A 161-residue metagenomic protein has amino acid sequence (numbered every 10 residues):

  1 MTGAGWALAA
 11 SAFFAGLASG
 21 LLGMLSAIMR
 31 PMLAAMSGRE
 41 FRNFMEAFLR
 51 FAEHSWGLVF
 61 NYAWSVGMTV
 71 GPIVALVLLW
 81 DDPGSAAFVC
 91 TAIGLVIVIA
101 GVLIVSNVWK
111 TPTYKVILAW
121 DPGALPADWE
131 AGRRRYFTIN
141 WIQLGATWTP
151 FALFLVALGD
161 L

Functional and structural regions predicted by a protein language model:
M1-L8, H54-L58, Y62, S85-A92 (+2 more regions): Membrane-water interface of alpha-helical transmembrane segments
T2-G16, V77-A100: Interfacial segments of alpha-helical transmembrane regions
W6, G16-S65, D121-R133: Interfacial loop at the N-terminal end of multi-pass membrane proteins
S26-A35, A100-P122: Inner-leaflet juxtamembrane helices
M29, M45, L49, V66-D82 (+1 more regions): Membrane-helix exit/interface motif
F60-L76, Q143-F151: Core segments of transmembrane alpha-helices that mediate helix-helix packing or line hydrophobic substrate/ligand
T113-G145: Interfacial loop-to-transmembrane junctions
F154-L161: Juxtamembrane boundary at the C-terminal end of a transmembrane helix
